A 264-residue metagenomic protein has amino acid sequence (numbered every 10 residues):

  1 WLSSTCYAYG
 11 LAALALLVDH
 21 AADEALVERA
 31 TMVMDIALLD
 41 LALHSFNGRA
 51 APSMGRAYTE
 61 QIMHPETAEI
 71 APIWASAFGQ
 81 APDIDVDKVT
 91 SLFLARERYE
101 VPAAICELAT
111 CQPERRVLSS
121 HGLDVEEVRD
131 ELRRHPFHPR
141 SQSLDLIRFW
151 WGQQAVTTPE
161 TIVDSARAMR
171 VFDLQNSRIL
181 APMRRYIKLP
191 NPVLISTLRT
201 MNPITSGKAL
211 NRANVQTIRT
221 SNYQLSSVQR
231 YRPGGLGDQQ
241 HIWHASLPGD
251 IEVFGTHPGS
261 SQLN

Functional and structural regions predicted by a protein language model:
W1-A21: Aromatic-lined, polymer-binding surfaces characteristic of secreted/periplasmic polysaccharide-degrading enzymes
C6, D19-D23, D35, A51 (+2 more regions): An acidic- and aromatic-residue-enriched active-site/binding cleft used to recognize and process polar
Y7-G10, A30, N211: Active-site-proximal structural scaffolding
A15, E24, E28-E97: Extended amphipathic alpha-helical segments with heptad-repeat/coiled-coil character used for oligomerization, fusion
M34-A37, L41, W74-N264: Ser/Thr/Asn(+Pro)-rich, low-complexity disordered segments
